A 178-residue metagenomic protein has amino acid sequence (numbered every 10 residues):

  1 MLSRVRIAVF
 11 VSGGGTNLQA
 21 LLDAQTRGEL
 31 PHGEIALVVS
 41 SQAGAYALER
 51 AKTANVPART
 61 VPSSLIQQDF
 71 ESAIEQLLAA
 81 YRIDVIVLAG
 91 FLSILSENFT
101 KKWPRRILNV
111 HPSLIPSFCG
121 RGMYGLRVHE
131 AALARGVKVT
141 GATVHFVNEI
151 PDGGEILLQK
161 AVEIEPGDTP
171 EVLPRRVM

Functional and structural regions predicted by a protein language model:
M1-M178: One-carbon transfer enzymes
